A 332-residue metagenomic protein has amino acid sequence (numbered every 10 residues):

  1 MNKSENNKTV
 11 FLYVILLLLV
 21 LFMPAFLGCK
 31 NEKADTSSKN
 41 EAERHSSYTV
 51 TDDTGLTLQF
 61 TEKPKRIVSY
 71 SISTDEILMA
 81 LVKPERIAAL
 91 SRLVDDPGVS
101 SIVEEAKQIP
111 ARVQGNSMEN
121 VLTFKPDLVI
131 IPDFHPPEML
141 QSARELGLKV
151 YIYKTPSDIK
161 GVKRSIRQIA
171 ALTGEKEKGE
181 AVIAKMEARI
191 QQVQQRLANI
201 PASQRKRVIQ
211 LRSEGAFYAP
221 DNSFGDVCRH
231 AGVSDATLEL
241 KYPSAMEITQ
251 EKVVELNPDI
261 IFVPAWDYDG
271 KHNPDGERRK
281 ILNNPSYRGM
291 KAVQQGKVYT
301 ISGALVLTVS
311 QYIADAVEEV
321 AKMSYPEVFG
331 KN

Functional and structural regions predicted by a protein language model:
K3-I15: Bacterial N-terminal signal peptides that target proteins for export
V14-A25: Bacterial N-terminal signal peptides
F26-S37: Bacterial lipoprotein signal-peptidase II cleavage site
S47, T57, E138-R212, A216 (+2 more regions): Extracytoplasmic substrate-binding proteins
D53-G55, K107-E119, P156, K241-Q250: Short helix-initiation/N-cap motifs at beta->coil->alpha
R66-F124, L128-D133, A236: A short, structured surface patch at a secondary-structure boundary
V94-D96, K107, F217-A245: Alpha-helical, coiled-coil/dimerization segments enriched in small aliphatic residues
S117-I131, L148, T249-W266: Proline-aspartate-enriched helix->loop->beta-strand connector
